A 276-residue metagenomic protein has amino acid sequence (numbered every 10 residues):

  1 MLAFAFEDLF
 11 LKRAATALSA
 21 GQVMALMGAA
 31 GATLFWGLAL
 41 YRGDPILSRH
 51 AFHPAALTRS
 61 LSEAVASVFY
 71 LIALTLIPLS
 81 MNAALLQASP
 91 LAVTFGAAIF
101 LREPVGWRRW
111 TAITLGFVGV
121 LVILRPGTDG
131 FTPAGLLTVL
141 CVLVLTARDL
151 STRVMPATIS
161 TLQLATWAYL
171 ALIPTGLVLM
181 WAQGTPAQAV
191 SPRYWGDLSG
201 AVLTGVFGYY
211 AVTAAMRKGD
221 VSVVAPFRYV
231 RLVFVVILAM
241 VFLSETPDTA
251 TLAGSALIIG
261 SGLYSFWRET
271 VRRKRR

Functional and structural regions predicted by a protein language model:
M1-A5, W36, S60, A64-V68 (+9 more regions): Hydrophobic/small/kink-forming positions within alpha-helical transmembrane segments of polytopic membrane proteins
L2, A32-T58, W107, I159 (+3 more regions): Membrane-interface interhelical linkers
A3, P45-S80, L86, V122 (+1 more regions): Specific transmembrane alpha-helical segments of multi-pass solute transporters/efflux pumps, especially DMT/EamA
F4-A5, L9-A14, A20-G21, F35 (+3 more regions): Transmembrane alpha-helical segments that form core, pore/gating elements of small-molecule transporters/exporters
I72, S89-T111, V233-L252: C-terminal transmembrane-helix exit sites in multi-pass transporters
N82-A88, M155-A171, Y209-M240: Helix-helix packing/entry segments at the starts of transmembrane helices
R108-R125, C141, A250-E269: Hydrophobic transmembrane alpha-helices of multi-pass small-molecule transport proteins
V230-R276: C-terminal-most transmembrane helix of multi-pass membrane proteins
